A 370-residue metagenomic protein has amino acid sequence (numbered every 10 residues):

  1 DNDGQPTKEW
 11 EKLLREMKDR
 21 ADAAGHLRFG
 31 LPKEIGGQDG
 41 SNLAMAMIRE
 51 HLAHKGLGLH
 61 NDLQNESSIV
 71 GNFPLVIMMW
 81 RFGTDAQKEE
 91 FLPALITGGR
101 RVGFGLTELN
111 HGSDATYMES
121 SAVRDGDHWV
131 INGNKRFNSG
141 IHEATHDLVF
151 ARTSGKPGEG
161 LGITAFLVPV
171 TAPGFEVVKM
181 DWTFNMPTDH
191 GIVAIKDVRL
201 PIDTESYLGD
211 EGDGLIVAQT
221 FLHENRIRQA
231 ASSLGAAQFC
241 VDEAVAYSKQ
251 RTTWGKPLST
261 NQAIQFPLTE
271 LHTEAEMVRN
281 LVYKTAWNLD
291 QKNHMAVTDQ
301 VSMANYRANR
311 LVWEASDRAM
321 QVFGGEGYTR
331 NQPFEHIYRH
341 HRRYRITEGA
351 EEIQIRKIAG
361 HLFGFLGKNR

Functional and structural regions predicted by a protein language model:
D1-G4, V245, K249-K256, H272-R307 (+1 more regions): C-terminal helix-coil-helix/basic helical segment that borders enzyme active sites and/or dimer interfaces and provides
D1-I69, D85-T97, H361-R370: Amphipathic, small/basic residue-rich leader segments at the start of a protein or domain
S41-L43, M47-H54, N65, P74 (+2 more regions): Glycine-rich phosphate/cofactor-binding loops in nucleotide/flavin-utilizing enzymes
M45, L95, L234, Q238-V241 (+3 more regions): Alpha-helical transition-metal enzyme core signature, strongest for iron centers
G98-L106: A short, Trp-centered hydrophobic/proline-enriched beta-strand micro-motif
S120-V123: A structural signal for short hydrophobic beta-strand segments in well-ordered beta-sheet cores
N132-V178: A short core secondary-structure module
A165, F175-E276, S302, Y344 (+3 more regions): Glycine-rich beta->alpha junctions and the first turn(s) of the following alpha-helix
